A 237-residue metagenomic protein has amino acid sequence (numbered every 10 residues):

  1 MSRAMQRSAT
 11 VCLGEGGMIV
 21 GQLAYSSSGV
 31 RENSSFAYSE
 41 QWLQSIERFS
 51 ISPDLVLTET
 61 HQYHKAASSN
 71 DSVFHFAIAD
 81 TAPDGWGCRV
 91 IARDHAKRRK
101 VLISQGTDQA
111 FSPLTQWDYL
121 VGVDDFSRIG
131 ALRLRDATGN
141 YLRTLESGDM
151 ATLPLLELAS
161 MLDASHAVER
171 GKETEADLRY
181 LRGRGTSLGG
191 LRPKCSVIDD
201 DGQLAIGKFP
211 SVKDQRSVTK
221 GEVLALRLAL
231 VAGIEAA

Functional and structural regions predicted by a protein language model:
M1-A237: Phosphate/dinucleotide-binding and metal-coordinating scaffold of catalytic cores in nucleotide-dependent enzymes
